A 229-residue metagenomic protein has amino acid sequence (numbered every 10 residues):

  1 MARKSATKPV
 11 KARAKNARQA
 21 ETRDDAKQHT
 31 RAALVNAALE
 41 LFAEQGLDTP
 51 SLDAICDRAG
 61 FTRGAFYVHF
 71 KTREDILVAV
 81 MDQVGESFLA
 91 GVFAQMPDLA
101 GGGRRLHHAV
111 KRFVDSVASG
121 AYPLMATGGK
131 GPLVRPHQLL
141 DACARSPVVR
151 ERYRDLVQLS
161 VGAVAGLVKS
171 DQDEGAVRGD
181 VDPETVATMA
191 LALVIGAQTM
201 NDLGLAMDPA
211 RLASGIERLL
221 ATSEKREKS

Functional and structural regions predicted by a protein language model:
M1-Q45, T49-F61, D75: Basic, helix-initiating cap at the start of DNA-binding domains
K4, A126-G129, V148-R154, Q158 (+2 more regions): Hydrophobic/aromatic-rich alpha-helical bundle segments in the mid-to-C-terminal region
K27, R31, V35, M81 (+3 more regions): Amphipathic, non-transmembrane alpha-helical scaffold segments
E44-L47, V68, R178: Helix-turn-helix/winged-helix DNA-binding modules
A59-F70: Short hydrophobic/aromatic patch on the recognition helix
F70, L77-V84: Alpha-helical DNA-contacting segments of helix-turn-helix folds
A79, F93-G131, P183, A187-A190 (+1 more regions): Hydrophobic alpha-helical connector segments
V114-A165: Short secondary-structure transition hinges
